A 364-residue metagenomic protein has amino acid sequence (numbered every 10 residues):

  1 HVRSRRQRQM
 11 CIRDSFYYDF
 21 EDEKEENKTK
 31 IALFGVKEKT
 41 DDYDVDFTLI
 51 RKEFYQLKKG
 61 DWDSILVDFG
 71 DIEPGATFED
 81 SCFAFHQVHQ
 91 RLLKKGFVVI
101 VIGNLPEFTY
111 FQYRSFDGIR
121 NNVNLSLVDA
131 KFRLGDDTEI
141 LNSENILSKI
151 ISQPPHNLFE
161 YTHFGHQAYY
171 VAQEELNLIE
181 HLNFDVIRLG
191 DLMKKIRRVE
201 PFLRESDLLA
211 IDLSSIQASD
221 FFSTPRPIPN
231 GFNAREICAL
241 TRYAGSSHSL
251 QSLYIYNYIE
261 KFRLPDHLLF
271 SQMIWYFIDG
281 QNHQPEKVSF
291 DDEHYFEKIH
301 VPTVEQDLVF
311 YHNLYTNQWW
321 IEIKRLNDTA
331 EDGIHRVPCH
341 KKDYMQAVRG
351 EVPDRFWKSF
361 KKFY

Functional and structural regions predicted by a protein language model:
H1-I12: Single conserved hydrophobic/aromatic residue that forms the stacking wall/gate of nucleotide- or nucleobase-binding
F16-D19, E25-K59: N-terminal low-complexity or amphipathic/hydrophobic leaders
V67-F83, D137-T138: Glycine-rich phosphate-binding "P-loop"
C82-G165, Y169-V171, I255: Active-site histidine-anchored catalytic micro-motif
F85-Q90, L176-I187, K261-Q284: Short, electropositive alpha-helical surface patch
T162-F222: Active-site rim beta-loop-alpha module in soluble metabolic enzymes
R226-Y243: Gly/Ser/Thr-rich active-site loops/lids in small-molecule metabolic enzymes that frequently grip phosphoryl groups
E297-Y364: N-terminal accessory interaction module
